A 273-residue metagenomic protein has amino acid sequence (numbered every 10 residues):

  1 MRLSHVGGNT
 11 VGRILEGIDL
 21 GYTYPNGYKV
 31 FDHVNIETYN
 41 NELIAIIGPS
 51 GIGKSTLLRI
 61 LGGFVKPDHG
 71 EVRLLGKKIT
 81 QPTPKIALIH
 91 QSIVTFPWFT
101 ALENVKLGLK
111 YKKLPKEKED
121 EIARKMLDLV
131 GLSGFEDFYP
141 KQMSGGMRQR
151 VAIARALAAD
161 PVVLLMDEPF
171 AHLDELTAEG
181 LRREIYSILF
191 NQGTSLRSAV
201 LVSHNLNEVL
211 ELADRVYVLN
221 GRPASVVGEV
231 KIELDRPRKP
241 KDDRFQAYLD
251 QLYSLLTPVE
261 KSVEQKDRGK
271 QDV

Functional and structural regions predicted by a protein language model:
L15, V30-F31: Conserved structural motif at the start of ABC-family nucleotide-binding domains
I47-P49: The feature captures the beta-strand-to-loop junction immediately N-terminal to the Walker
G62: Helix-to-loop junction immediately C-terminal to a conserved catalytic motif
G70-P82: Conserved ABC transporter NBD signature motif
L102-K110, D120, K231: Short helical segment in ABC ATPase nucleotide-binding domains corresponding to the A-loop/adjacent helical element
K106, E117-F135, E184-F190: Conserved ABC ATPase "signature" region
F138-K141, A159: Conserved signature/switch motifs of ABC ATPase nucleotide-binding domains
L164-D167: Catalytic Walker B motif of ABC-type/P-loop ATPase nucleotide-binding domains
